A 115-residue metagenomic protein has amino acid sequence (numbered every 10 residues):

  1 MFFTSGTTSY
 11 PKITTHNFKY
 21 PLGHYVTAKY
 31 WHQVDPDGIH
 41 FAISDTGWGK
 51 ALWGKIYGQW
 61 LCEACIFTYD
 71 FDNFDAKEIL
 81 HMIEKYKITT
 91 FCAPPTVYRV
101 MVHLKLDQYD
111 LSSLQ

Functional and structural regions predicted by a protein language model:
M1-G23: Conserved AMP-binding A3 loop
Y10-I13, F67-D70, F91, Y109-S112: Conserved ATP-binding loop and adjacent catalytic segment of the adenylate-forming AMP-binding
F18, T46, P95-T96: Alpha-helix N-cap/helix-start capping motif
L22-T90, H103-K105: Conserved AMP-binding/adenylation subdomain of ANL enzymes
P95-Q115: Adenylate-forming
